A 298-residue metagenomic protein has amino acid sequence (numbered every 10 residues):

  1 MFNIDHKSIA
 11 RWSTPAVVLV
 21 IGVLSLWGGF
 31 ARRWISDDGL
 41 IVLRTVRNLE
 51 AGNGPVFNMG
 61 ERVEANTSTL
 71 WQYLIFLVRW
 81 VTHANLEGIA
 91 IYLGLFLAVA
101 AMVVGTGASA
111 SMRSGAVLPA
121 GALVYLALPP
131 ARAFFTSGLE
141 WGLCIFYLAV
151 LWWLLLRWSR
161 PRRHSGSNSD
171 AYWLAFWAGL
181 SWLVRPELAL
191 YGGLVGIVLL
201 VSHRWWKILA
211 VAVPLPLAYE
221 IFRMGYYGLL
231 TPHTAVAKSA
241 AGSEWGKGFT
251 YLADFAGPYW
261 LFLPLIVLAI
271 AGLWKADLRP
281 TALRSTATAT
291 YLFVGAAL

Functional and structural regions predicted by a protein language model:
F2-L298: Membrane-proximal envelope and lipid/glycan-remodeling enzymes
